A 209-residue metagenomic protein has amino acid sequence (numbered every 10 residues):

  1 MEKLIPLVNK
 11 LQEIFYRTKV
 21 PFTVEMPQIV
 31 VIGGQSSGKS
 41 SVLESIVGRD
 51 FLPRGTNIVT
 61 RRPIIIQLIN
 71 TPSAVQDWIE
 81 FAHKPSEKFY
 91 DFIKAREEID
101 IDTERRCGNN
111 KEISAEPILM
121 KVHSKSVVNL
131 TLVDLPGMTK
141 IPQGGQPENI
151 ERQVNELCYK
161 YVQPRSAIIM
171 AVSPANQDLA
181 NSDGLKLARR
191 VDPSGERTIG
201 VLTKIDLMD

Functional and structural regions predicted by a protein language model:
M1-V20: N-terminal pre-Walker A segment at the start of P-loop NTPase domains
K19-D209: Globular "head" domains of long coiled-coil molecular machines
